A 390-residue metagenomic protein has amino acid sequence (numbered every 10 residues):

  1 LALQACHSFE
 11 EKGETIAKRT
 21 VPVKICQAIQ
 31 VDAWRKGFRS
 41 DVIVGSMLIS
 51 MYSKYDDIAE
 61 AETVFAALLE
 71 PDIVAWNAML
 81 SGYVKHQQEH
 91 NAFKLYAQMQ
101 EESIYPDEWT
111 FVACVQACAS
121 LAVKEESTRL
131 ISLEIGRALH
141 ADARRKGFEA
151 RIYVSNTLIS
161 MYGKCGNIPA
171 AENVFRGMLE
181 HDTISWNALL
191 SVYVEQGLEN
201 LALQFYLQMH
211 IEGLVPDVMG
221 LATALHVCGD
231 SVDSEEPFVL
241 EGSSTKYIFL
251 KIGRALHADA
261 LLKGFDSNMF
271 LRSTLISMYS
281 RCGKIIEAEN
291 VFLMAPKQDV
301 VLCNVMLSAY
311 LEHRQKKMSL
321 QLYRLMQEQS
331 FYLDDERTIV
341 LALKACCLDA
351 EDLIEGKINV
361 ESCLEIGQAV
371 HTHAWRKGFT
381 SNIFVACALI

Functional and structural regions predicted by a protein language model:
A2, A33, M47-L48, M79 (+11 more regions): Hydrophobic anchor position in alpha-helical repeat solenoids
L3-C6, E10, Y52, Y83 (+7 more regions): Residue at a conserved register position within TPR or TPR-like alpha-solenoid repeats
E11, P22, D57, Q88 (+11 more regions): Residues in the short coil linking paired helices within alpha-helical repeat scaffolds
K18-Q27, K54, R129-R137, S160 (+4 more regions): Helix-turn-helix repeat elements of alpha-solenoid scaffolds
C26, D41, G45, A61 (+28 more regions): Pentatricopeptide repeat
G37, L68, D72, S103 (+9 more regions): Inter-helix linker motif
